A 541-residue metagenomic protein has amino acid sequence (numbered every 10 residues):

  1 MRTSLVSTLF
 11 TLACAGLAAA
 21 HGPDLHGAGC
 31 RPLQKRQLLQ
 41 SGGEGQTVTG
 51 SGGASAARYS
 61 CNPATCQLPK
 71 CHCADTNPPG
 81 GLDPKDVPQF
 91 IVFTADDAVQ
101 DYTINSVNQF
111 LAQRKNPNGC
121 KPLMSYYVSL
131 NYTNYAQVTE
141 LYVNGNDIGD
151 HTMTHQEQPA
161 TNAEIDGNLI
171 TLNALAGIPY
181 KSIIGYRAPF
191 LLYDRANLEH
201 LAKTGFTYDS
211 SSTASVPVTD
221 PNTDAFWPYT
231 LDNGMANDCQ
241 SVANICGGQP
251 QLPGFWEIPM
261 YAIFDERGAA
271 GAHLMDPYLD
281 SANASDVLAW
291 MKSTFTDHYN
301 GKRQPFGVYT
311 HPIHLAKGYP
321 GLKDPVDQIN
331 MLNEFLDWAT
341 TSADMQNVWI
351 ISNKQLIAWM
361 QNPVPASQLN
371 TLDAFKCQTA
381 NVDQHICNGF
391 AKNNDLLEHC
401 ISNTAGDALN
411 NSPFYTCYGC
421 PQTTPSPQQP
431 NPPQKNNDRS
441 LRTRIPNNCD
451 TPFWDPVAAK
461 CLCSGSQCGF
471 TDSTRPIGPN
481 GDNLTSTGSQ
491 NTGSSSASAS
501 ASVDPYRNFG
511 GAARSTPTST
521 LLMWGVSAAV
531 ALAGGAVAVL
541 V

Functional and structural regions predicted by a protein language model:
R2, T11-V48, G534-V541: N-terminal signal peptide
T47-D147, Q156-E157, T171-E199, K203 (+14 more regions): Active-site beta->alpha N-cap acidic-glycine motif
M153-E157, K203-M235, M260, F264-D265: His/Asp/Glu-enriched short active-site or ligand-binding loop at hydrolase and phosphoryl-transfer sites
R195-A196, T379-T474, T485: A cross-taxonomic marker for long C-terminal extensions/tails that follow the last structured domain
P228-H298, Q304-G307: Aromatic-lined glycan-binding groove of carbohydrate-active enzymes
I350-Q378, C387-F390, L396-C400: C-terminal regions of proteins
G465, F470-S515: C-terminal low-complexity, Ser/Thr- and acidic/Pro-rich disordered "stalk" regions positioned immediately N-terminal
G511-V541: Cleavable C-terminal sorting propeptides in eukaryotic secreted/cell-surface proteins
